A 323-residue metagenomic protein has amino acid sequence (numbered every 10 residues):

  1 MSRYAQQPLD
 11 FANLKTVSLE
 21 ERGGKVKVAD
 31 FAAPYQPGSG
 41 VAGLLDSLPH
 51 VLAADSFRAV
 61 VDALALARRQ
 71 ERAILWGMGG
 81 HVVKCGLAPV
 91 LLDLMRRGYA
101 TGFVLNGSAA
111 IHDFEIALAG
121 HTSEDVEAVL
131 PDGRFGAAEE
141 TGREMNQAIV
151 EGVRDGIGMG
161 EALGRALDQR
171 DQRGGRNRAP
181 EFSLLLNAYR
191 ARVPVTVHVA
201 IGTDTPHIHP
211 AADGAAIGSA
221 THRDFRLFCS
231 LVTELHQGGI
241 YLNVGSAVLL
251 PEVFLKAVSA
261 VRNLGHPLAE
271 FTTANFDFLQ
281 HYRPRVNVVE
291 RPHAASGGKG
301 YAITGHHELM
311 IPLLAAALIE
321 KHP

Functional and structural regions predicted by a protein language model:
M1-Q36: N-terminal amphipathic/basic leader segments beginning at the initiator methionine
A29-A65, R69: N-terminal, Lys/Arg-enriched amphipathic/low-complexity engagement segments that precede the first folded domain
A59-A73, N187-A191, S230-Q237, H322: Glycine-rich phosphate/diphosphate-binding loops that line cofactor/substrate pockets in enzymes
R72-V82, F103-L105, I240-G245: Short glycine-rich or small-residue beta-strand-to-loop segments that form or flank ligand, phosphate, metal/Fe-S
G86-V150: A generic, well-ordered mixed alpha/beta core segment in the N-terminal half of proteins
E124-R192, T196-V197: Ligand-binding beta-strand-loop-alpha-helix segment within the catalytic cores of soluble metabolic enzymes
V197-E234, G238-G239: Conserved mixed alpha/beta catalytic, RNA-binding, or beta-rich assembly cores of soluble enzyme, regulatory
L227-S230, Q237-I240, A247-P323: C-terminal functional extensions of proteins
